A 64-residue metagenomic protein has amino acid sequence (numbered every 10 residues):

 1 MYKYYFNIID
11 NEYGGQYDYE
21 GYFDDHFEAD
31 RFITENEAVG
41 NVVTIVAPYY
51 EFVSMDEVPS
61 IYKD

Functional and structural regions predicted by a protein language model:
M1-Y17, V46-A47: Short aromatic-glycine-(Arg/Gly/Cys) micro-motifs in beta-strand/loop hairpins
F6-I8, F23, A29: Intrinsic structural disorder/low-complexity segments
G14-F27, Y50: A short, exposed loop/beta-hairpin motif centered on an aromatic-Gly-Thr core
D30, E35-D64: Short, mixed-charge low-complexity intrinsically disordered segments
